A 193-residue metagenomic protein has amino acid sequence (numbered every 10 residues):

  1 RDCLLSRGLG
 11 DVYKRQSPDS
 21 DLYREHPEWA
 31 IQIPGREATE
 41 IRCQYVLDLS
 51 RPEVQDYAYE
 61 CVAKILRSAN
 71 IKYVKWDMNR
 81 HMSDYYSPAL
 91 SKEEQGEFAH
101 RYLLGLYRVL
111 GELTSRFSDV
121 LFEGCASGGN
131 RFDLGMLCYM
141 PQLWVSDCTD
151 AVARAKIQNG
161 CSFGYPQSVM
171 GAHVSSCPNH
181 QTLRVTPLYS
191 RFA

Functional and structural regions predicted by a protein language model:
D2, D77, E123: Acidic active-site catalytic centers that drive phospho-/nucleotidyl reactions and related ester hydrolyses
D2-Y13: Single conserved hydrophobic/aromatic residue that forms the stacking wall/gate of nucleotide- or nucleobase-binding
S6-R7, K64-N70, V109-V120: A structural motif corresponding to the C-terminal end of an alpha-helix and its immediate exit/capping segment
D11-R15, M78-H81, C125-G129: Active-site beta-loop-alpha junctions enriched in small/polar residues
S17-D56, H100-A193: Glycan-recognition surfaces
R51-D77: An active-site-proximal structural segment forming one wall of the substrate-binding cleft that immediately precedes
Y85-E93: Mobile active-site "lid"/loop adjacent to the S-adenosyl-L-methionine
G96-F98: Extended, polar beta-sheet/loop recognition surfaces of beta-rich domains that mediate binding to diverse ligands
